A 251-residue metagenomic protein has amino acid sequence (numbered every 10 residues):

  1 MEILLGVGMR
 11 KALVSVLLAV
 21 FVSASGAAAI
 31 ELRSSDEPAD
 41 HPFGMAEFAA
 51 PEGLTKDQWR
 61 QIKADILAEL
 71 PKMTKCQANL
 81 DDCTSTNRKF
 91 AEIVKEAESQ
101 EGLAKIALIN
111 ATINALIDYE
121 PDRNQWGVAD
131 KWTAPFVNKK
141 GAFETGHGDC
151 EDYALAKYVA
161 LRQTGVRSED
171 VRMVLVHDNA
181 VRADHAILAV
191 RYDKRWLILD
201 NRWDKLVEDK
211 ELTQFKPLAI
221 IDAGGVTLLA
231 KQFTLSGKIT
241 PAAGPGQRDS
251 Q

Functional and structural regions predicted by a protein language model:
E2-L4, G26-Q251: A structural boundary/capping signal
E2-V16: Bacterial N-terminal signal peptides that target proteins for export
S15-A24: Bacterial N-terminal signal peptides
